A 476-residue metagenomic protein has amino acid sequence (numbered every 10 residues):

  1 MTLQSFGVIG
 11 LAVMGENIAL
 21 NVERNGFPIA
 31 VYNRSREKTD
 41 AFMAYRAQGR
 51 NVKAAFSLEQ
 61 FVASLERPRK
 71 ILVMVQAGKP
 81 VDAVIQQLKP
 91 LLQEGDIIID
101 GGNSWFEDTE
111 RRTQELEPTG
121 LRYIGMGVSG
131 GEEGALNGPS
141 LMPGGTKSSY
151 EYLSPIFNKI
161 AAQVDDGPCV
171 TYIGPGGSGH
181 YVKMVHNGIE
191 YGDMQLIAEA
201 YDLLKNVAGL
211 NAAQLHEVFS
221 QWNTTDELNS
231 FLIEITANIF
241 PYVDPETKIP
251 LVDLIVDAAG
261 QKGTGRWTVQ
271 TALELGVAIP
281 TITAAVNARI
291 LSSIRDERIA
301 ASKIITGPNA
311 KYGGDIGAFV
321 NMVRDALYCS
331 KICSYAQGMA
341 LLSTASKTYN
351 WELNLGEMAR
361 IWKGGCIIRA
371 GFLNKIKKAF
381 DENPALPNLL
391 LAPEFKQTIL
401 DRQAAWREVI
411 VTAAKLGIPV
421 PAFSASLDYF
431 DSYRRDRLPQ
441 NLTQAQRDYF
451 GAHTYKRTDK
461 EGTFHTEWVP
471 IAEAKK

Functional and structural regions predicted by a protein language model:
M1-R69, L92-G95, E132-A135: NAD(P)+-binding Rossmann beta1-loop-alpha1 motif at the extreme N-terminus of oxidoreductases
F6, V81-V84, I99, W105-H216 (+3 more regions): Rossmann-fold dinucleotide-binding core
I29-V31, G125, G276: Short beta-strand "acidic-cap" motif of Rossmann-like dinucleotide-binding folds
K53-Q60, A77-I85: Glycine-rich, highly charged phosphate/nucleotide-binding loops
H180, K205, T225, S230-I332 (+1 more regions): Interdomain hinge/lid region at the active-site interface of Rossmann-like NAD(P)-dependent oxidoreductases
W222, K347-F380: Small-residue-rich helix-loop
L400, A405-K476: C-terminal amphipathic alpha-helical interaction region
